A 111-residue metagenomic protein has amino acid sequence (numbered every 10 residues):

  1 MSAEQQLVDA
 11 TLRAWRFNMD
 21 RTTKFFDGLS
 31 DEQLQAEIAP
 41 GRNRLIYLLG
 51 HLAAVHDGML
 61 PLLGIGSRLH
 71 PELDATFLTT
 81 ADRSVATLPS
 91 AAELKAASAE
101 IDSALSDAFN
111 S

Functional and structural regions predicted by a protein language model:
M1-A10, V55-N110: Short, helix-capping/interhelical loops that line the mouth of catalytic, cofactor-, or ligand-binding pockets
A3, D20-R44, G66-P71, S111: Helix-loop segments that flank and shape redox-cofactor active sites
L7-L12, R16-T22: A broad, low-specificity signal for short, low-complexity segments enriched in glycine/proline and polar/charged
N18-G28, V55, I101-A104: Amphipathic, well-ordered alpha-helical segments in soluble domains
T22-K24, E32-Q33, G41, A54 (+3 more regions): Residue-level detector of solvent-exposed, low-hydrophobicity positions
